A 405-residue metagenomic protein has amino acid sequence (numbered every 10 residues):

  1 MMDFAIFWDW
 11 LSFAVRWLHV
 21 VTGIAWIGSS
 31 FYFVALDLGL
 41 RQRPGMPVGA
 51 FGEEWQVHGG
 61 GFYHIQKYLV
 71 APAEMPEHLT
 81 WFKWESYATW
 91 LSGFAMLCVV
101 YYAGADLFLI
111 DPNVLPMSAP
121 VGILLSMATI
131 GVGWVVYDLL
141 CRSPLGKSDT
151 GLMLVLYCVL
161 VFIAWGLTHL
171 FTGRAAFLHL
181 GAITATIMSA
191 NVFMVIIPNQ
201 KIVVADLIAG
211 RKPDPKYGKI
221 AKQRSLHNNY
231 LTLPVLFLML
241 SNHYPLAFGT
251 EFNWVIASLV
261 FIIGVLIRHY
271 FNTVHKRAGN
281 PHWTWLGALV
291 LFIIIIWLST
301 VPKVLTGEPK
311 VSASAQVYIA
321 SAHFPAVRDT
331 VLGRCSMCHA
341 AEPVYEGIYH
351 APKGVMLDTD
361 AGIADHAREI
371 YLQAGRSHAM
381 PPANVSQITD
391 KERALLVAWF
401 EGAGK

Functional and structural regions predicted by a protein language model:
M1-S12: Short, strongly hydrophobic alpha-helical membrane anchors
R16-M46, I183-N199: Hydrophobic alpha-helical membrane-embedded segments
S30-A73: Membrane-interface amphipathic/juxtamembrane segments adjacent to transmembrane helices
L69-F94, Q200, P215-P234: Loop-to-transmembrane boundary segments
E74, W81, Y101, P281-T284 (+1 more regions): Aromatic- and Gly/Pro-enriched helix-to-coil junctions and flexible linker segments
W81, S86-A105, A164-L178, L231-T250: Alpha-helical transmembrane segments and their membrane-interface junctions in multi-pass membrane proteins
A103-Y217: Long, contiguous internal "core" modules enriched in hydrophobic/ aromatic residues
G146-L154, G249-N253, H275-L289: Membrane-interfacial entry segments at the cytosolic side of transmembrane helices
